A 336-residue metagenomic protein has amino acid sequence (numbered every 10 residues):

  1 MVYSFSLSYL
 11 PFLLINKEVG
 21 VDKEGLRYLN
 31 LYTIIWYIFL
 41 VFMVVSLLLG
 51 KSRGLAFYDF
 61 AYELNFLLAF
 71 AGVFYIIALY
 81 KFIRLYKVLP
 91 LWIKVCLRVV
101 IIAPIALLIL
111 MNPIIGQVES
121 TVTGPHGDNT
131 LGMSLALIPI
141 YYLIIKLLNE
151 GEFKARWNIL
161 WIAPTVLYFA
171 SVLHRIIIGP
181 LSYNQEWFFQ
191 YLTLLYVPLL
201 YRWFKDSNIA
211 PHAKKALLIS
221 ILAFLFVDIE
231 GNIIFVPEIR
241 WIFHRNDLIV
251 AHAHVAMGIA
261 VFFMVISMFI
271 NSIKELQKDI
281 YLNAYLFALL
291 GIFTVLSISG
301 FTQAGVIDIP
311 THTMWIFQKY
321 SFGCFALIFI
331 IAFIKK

Functional and structural regions predicted by a protein language model:
M1-G20, E24-K51, A61-R84, V95-I114 (+7 more regions): Hydrophobic cores of alpha-helical transmembrane segments in multi-pass integral membrane proteins
K51-Y58, V118-V122, R175-N184: Membrane-interface helix caps and helix-loop-helix hairpins in membrane proteins
K87: Conserved NTP-donor binding/palm subdomain of two-metal-ion nucleotidyltransferases/polymerases, i.e., the charged
G116-P125, I239-L248: Juxtamembrane membrane-water interface segments that cap and precede transmembrane helices
S207-A210: Histidine/acidic residue-rich metal-binding segments in metalloenzymes
R240-A256, P310-T311: Membrane-helix boundary/interfacial segments in multi-pass membrane proteins
